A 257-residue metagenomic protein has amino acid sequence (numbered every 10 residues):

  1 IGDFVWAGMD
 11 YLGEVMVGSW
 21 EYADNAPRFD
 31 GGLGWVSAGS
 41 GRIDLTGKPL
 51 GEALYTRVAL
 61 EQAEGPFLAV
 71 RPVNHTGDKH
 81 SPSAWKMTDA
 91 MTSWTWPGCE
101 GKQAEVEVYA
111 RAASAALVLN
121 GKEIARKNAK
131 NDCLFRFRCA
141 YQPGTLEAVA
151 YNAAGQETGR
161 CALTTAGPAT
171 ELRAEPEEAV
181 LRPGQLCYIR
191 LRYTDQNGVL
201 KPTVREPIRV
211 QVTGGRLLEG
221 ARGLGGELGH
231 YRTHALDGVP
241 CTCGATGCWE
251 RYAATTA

Functional and structural regions predicted by a protein language model:
I1-G184, Q196-N197: Substrate-binding clefts and catalytic carboxylate motifs of secreted carbohydrate-active enzymes
A116-L117, A150, R192-Y193, Q211 (+1 more regions): Hydrophobic beta-strand positions
I124, R205-R216: Short, well-ordered beta-strand segments
A125, N131-D132, I208-R209, L224-E227: A short acidic/small-residue loop/turn micro-motif
N128, A162, R205, R222-G223: Short clusters of small/polar residues that mark proteolytic maturation junctions
E177-L181, R205, R216, A235: Beta-strand-dominated extracellular/periplasmic modules and repeats in secreted or surface-exposed proteins
I189-Y193, G198: Short, well-ordered beta-strand segments enriched in hydrophobic/aromatic residues
Q211-A257: Glycine/GP-enriched mid-protein hinge/lid loop-to-helix segment characteristic of carbohydrate kinases
